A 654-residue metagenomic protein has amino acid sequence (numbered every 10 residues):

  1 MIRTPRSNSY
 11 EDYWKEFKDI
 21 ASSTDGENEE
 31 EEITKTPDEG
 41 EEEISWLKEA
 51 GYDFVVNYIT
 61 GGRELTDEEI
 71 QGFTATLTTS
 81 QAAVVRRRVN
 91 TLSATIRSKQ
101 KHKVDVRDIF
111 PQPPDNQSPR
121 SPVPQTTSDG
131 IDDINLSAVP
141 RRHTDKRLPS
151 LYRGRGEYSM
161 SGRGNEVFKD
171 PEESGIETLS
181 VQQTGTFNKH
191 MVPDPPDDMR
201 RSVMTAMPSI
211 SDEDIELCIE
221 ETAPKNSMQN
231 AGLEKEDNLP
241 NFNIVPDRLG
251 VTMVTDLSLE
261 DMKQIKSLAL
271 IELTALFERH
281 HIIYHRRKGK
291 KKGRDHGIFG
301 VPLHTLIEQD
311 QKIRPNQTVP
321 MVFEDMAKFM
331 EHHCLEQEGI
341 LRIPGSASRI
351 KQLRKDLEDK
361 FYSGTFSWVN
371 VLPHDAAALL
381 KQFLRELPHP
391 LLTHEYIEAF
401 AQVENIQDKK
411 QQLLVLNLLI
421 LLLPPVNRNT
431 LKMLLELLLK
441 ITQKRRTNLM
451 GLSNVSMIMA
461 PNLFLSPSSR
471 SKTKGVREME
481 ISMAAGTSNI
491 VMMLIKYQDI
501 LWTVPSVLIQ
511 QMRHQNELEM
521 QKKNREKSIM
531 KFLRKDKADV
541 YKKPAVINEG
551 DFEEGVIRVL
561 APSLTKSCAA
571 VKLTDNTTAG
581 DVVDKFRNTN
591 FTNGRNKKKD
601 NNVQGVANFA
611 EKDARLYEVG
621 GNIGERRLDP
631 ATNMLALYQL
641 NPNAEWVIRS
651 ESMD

Functional and structural regions predicted by a protein language model:
M1-V369, M457, P461-V546, M653: Intrinsically disordered regulatory linkers and targeting segments that flank signaling/catalytic domains
F329-A377, K381-L423, P467: Alpha-helical cores of eukaryotic small-GTPase signaling modules
I340-A347, N370, T393-V403, L438 (+5 more regions): Short amphipathic alpha-helical segments embedded in low-complexity Lys/Glu-rich regions
A347, L357, E553-L564, T577: PDZ domains - specifically the beta-sandwich core and the conserved carboxylate-binding loop
Y396-I397, K409-G486: Alpha-helical bundle/repeat cores within regulatory domains of eukaryotic proteins
L564-D581: Short, contiguous acidic and Ser/Thr-rich linear segments
G605-N608, K612-D654: Eukaryotic mixed-charge, acidic/polar low-complexity intrinsically disordered regions
